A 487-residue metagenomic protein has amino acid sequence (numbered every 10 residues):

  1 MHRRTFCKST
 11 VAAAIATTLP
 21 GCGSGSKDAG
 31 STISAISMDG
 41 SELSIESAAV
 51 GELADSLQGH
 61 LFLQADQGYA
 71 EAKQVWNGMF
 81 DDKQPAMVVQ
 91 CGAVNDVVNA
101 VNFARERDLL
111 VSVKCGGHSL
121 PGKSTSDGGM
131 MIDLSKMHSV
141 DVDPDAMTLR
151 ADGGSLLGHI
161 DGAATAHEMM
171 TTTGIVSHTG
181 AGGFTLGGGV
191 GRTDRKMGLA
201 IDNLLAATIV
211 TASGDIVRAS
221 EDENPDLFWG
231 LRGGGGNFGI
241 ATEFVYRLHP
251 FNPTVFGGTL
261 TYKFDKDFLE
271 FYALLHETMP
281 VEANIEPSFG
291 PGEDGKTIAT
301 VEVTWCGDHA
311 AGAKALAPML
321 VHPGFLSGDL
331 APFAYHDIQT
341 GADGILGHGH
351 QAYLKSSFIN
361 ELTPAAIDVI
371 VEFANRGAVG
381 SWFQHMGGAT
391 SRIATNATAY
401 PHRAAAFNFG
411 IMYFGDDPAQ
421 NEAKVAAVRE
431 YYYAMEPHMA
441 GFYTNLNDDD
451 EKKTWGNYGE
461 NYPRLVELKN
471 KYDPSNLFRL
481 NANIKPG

Functional and structural regions predicted by a protein language model:
H2-G487: Soluble FAD-dependent oxygen oxidases
